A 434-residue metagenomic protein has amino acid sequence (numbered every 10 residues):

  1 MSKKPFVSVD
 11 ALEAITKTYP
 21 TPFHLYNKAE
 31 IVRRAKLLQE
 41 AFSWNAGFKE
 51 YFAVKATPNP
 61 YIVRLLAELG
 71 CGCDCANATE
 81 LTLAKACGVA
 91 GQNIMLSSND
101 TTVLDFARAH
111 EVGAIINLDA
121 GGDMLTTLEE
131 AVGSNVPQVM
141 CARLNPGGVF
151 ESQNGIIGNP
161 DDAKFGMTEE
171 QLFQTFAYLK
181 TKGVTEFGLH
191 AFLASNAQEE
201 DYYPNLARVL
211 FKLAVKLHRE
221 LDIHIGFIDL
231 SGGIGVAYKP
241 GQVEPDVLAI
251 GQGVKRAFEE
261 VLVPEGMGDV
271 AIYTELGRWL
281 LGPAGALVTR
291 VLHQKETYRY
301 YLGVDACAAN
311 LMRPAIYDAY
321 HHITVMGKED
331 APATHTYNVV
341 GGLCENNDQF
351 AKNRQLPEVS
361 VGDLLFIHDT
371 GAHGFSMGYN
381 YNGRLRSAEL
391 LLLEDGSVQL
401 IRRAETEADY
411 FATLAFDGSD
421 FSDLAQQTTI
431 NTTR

Functional and structural regions predicted by a protein language model:
M1-L118, M124-Q138, Q174, L179-T181 (+4 more regions): A charged N-terminal "starter" segment
I31, K55, N77, A109 (+6 more regions): Conserved, mostly hydrophobic/aromatic
A56-P58, T79, D100-T102, A120-G122 (+5 more regions): Active-site-proximal loop/turn and secondary-structure-junction residues that shape catalytic pockets, frequently
G72, M95, N117, C141-R143 (+8 more regions): Structured core elements
N135-V149: Glycine-rich, aromatic-flanked loop segments that form ligand/cofactor-binding clefts across common enzyme folds
P146-L292: Active-site loop/helix belt of alpha/beta enzymes
E259-V263, M267-R434: Charged (often Lys/Glu-rich) extended helix/loop segments that serve as interaction or gating elements
